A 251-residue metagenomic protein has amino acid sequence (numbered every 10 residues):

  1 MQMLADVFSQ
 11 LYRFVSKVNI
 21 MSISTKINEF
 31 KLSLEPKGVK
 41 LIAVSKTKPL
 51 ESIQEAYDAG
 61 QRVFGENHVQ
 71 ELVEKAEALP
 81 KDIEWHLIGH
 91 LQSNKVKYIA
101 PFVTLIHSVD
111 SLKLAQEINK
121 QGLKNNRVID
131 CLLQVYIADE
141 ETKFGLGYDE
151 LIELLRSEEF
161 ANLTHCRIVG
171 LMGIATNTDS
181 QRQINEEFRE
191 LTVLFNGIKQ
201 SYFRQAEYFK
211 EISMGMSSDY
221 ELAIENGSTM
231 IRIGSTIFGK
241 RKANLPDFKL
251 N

Functional and structural regions predicted by a protein language model:
M1-M3: Methionine residue identity
D6-F8, T25-K26: Generic early N-terminus positional signal peaking at residue ~5-7
V7-I20: Short, Lys/Arg-enriched N-terminal segments with co-localized hydrophobic residues within the first ~10-30 amino acids
N19-S218, I224-N226: Conserved alpha/beta-domain cores
D110-S111, M216, Y220-D247: Glycine-rich phosphate-binding active-site loops on the catalytic face of alpha/beta enzymes
